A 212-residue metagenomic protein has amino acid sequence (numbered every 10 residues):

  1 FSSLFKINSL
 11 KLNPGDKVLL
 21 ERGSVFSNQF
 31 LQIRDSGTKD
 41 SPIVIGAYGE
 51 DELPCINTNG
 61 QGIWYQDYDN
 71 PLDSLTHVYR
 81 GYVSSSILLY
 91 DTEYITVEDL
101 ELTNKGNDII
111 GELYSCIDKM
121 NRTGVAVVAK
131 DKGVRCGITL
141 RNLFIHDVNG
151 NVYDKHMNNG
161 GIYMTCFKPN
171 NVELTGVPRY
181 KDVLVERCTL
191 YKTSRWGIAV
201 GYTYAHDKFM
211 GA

Functional and structural regions predicted by a protein language model:
F1-F30: Acidic Gly/Asp/Thr-rich repetitive segments characteristic of extracellular carbohydrate-active and adhesion proteins
K17-F26, R34-D118, D147-Y153: Right-handed parallel beta-helix/beta-spiral solenoid domain characteristic of secreted/periplasmic
F30-I33, Q61-L88, G111-D131, Y153-Y180 (+1 more regions): Extracellular beta-strand/beta-solenoid scaffold signature
P42, G46-D51, E93-N104, G133-N149 (+2 more regions): Right-handed parallel beta-helix
